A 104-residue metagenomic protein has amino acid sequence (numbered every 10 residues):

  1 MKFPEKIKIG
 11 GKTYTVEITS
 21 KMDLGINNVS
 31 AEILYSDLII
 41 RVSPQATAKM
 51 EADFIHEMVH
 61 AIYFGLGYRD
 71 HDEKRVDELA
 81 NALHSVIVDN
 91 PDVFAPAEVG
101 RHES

Functional and structural regions predicted by a protein language model:
M1-K49, G65-S104: Metalloprotease/metallohydrolase-associated module, dominated by Zn2+-dependent proteases
A52-F64: Active-site recognition of the HExxH zinc-binding catalytic motif
